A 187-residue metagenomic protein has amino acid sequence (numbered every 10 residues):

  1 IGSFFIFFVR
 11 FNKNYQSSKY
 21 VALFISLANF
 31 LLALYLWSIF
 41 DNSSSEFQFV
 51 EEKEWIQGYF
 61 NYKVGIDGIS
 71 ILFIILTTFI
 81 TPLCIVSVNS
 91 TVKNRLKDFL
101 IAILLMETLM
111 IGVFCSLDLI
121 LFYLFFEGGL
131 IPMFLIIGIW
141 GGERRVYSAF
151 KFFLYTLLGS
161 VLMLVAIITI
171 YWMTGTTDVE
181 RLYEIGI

Functional and structural regions predicted by a protein language model:
I1, I66-T77, L119-P132: Structural signature of hydrophobic alpha-helical transmembrane segments
I1-S3, F99, I131, G141: Extended hydrophobic/aromatic-rich secondary-structure runs
S3-F8, L34, P82-V86, T108-G112 (+2 more regions): Alpha-helical transmembrane segments of multipass membrane proteins
F7-I101, E180, E184-G186: Transmembrane helix-loop-helix hairpins at membrane boundaries of multipass inner-membrane proteins
N12-Y15, L105, L109-I187: Alpha-helical multi-pass transmembrane bundles of energy-transducing inner-membrane proteins
